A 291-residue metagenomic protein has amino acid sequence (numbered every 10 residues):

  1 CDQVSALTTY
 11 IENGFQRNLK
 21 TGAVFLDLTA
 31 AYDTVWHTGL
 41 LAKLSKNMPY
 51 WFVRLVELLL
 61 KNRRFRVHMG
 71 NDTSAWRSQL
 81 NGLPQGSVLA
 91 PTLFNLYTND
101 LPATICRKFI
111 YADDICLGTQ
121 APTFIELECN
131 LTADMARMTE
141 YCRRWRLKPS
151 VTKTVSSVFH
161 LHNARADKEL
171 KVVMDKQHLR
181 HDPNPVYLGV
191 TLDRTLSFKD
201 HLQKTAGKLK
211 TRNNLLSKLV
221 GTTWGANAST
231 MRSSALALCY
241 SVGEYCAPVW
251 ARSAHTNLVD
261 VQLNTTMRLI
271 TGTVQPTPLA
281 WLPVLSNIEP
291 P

Functional and structural regions predicted by a protein language model:
C1-P84, Q120: Conserved pre-catalytic core of RNA-dependent polymerases
Q3-Q16, E128-W145, K210: Inter-domain linker/hinge segments that demarcate the starts of reverse transcriptase and RNase H-type modules
L7, D27, L44, V56 (+11 more regions): Mobile genetic element proteins and their domesticated derivatives, centered on retroelements and DNA transposons
I11-K20, T139, R143-V158, N184 (+2 more regions): Short, charged alpha-helical motifs in flexible N/C-terminal segments and linkers
Q16, P91-P122: Active-site palm subdomain of RNA-directed nucleic acid polymerases
A30-N47, C116-E140, S197: Catalytic palm subdomain of template-directed nucleic-acid polymerases, centered on the conserved carboxylate motif
N71, A133, L147-P183: Short, conserved micro-motifs composed of acidic
K176-V249: Basic, alpha-helical interaction scaffolds
